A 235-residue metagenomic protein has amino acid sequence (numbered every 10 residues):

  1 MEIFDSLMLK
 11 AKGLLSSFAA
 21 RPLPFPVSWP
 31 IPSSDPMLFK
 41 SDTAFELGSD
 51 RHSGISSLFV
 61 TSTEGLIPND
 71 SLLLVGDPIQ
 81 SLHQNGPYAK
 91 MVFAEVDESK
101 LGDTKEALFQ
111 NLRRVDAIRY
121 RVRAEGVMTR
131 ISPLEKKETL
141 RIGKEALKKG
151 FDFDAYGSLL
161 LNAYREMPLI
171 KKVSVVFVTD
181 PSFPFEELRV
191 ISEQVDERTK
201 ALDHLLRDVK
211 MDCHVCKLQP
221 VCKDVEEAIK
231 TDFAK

Functional and structural regions predicted by a protein language model:
F4-F59: Intrinsically disordered, low-complexity regulatory segments
D35-V173: Long, charged N-terminal interaction/targeting segments
I170-P184, P220: Long, highly charged low-complexity segments enriched in Glu/Asp and Lys/Arg with interspersed Ser/Thr
I191-F233: Cysteine-cluster motifs in flexible loop/terminal segments that predominantly coordinate metals
